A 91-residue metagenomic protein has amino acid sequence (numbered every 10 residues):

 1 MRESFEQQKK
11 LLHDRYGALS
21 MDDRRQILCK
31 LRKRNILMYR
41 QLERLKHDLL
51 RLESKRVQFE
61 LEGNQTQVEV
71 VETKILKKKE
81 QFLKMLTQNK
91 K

Functional and structural regions predicted by a protein language model:
R2-R25: Short terminal alpha-helical segments
H13-R15, R25-L50: Short, charge/polar-rich alpha-helical segments
L19-M21, L52, E72: Arg/Lys-rich, low-complexity, intrinsically disordered basic segments
R24, V57-N64: Short, flexible helix-adjacent loops and helix caps
M38, L42, K74-K91: Amphipathic alpha-helical coiled-coil segments
L45, L49-F59, K78-M85: Non-transmembrane amphipathic alpha-helical segments
Q65-K77: Short, charged, amphipathic alpha-helical segments
